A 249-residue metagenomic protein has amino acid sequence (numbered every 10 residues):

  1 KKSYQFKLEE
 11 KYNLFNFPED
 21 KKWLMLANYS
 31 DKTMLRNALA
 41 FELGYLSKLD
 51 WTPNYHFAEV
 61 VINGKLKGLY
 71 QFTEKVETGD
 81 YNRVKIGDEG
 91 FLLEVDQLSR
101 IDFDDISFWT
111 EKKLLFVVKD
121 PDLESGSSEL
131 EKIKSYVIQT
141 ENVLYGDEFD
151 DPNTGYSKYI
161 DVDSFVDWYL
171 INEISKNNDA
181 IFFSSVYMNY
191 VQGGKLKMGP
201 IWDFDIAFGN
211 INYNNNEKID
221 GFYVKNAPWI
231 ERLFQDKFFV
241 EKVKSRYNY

Functional and structural regions predicted by a protein language model:
K1-M34, L39: Conserved NTP-binding catalytic cores of kinases and kinase-like/nucleotidyltransferase enzymes across multiple kinase
K2, K21, N54-H56, K65-L69 (+4 more regions): Residues that flank catalytic or metal-binding motifs in active/ligand-binding sites
F6, K158-I211: Active-site acidic catalytic loop and adjacent metal/ATP-binding pocket of ATP-dependent phosphoryl transfer enzymes
K7, K11-N13, A27-N28, L49-P53 (+1 more regions): Internal "kinase-insert"/substrate-recognition segments embedded within catalytic cores of ATP-dependent enzymes
F17-E19, R36-A38, Y70-F72, G79-I86 (+4 more regions): Short, solvent-exposed loop/turn and secondary-structure capping segments
N28-N63: A conserved helix-loop-beta module that forms one wall/lid of the active-site cleft in ATP-utilizing catalytic domains
L35, L39-L43, Y55-H56, S128-Q139 (+5 more regions): Extracytoplasmic/secreted proteins, especially bacterial periplasmic and envelope-associated proteins
G193-Y249: C-terminal catalytic region of ATP-dependent kinase domains
